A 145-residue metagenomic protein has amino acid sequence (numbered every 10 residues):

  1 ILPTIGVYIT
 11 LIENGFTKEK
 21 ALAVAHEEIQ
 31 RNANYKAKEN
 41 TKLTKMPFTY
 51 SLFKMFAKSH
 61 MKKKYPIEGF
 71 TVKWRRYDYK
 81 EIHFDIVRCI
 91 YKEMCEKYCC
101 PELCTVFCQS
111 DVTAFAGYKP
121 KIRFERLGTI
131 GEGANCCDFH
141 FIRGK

Functional and structural regions predicted by a protein language model:
I1, P66, G131-G133: A short catalytic or substrate-binding loop motif that flags glycine-/basic-rich loops and adjacent residues that bind
P3-I5, I9-C99, L103: Amphipathic interaction/junction segments at domain boundaries or subunit interfaces
K80-H83, I90-M94, C100-K145: C-terminal non-catalytic interaction appendages of large macromolecular assemblies
